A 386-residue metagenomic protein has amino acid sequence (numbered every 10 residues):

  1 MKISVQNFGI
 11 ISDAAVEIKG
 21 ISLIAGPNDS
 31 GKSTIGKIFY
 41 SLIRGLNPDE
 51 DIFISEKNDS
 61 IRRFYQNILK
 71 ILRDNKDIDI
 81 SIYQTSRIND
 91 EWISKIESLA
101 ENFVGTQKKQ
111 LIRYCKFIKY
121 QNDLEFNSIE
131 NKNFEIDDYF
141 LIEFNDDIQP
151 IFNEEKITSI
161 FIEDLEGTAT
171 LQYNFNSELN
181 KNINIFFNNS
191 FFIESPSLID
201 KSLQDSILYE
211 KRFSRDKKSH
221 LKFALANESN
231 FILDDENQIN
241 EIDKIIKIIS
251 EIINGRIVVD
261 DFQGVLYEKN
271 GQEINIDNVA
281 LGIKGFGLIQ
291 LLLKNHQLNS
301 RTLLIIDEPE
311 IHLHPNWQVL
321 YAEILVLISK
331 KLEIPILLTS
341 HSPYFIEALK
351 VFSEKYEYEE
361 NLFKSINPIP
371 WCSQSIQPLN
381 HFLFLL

Functional and structural regions predicted by a protein language model:
M1-D49, L266-L386: Switch/communication elements of ASCE P-loop NTPase nucleotide-binding domains
S4, G45-N295, N299-R301, I369-L386: Phosphate-coordinating catalytic segments in nucleotide- and nucleic-acid-processing enzymes
